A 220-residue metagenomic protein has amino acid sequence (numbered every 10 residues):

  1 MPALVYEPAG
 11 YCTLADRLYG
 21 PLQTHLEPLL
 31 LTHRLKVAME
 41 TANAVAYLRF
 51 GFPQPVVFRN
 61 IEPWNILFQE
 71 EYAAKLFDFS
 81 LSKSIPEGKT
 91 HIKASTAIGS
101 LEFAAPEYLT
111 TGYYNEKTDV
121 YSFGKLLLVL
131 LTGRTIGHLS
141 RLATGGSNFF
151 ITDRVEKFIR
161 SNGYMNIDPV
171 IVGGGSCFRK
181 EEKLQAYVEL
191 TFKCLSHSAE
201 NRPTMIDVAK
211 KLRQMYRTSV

Functional and structural regions predicted by a protein language model:
M1-K36, Y72, L76-V220: Cytosolic eukaryotic protein kinase-like domains
M39-A42, F58, A209-L212: Generic structural concept
E40-F50: Short C-lobe core helix of eukaryotic-like protein kinase catalytic domains
A42-N43, E62, H91: Hydrophobic alpha-helical segments with strong N-terminal bias
R49, P53-Q69: Catalytic-loop of the protein kinase fold
